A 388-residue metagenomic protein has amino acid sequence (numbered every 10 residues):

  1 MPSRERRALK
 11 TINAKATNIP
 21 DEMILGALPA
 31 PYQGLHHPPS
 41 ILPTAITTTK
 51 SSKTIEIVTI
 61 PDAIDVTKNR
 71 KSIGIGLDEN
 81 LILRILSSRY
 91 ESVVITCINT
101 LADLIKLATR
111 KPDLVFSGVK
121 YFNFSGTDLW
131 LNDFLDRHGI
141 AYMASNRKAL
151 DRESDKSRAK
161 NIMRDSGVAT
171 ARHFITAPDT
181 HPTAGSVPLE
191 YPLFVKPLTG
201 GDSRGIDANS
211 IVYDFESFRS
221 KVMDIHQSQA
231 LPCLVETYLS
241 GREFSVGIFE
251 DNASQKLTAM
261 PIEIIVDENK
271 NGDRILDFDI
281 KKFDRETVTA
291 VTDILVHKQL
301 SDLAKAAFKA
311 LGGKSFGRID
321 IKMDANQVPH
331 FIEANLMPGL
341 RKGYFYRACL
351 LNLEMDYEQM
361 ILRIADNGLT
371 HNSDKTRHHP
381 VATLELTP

Functional and structural regions predicted by a protein language model:
M1-A141, K148, R158, D179-G185 (+2 more regions): ATP-binding N-terminal substructure of ATP-dependent carboxylate-amine bond-forming enzymes
P2-S3, N13-A16, P20, I24 (+3 more regions): ATP-dependent carboxylate activation and anion-phosphoryl transfer catalytic cores that bind Mg-ATP to form
D21, P29-G34, A45-V58, A108-K111 (+3 more regions): Active-site nucleotide/adenylate-binding loops and adjacent lid/helix of ATP-dependent enzymes
S92, A141-Y142, T170, L193: Hydrophobic beta-strand scaffold residues
T100, Y213-D214, D356: Alpha-helix N-cap recognition
V115, Y142, H173, V195 (+3 more regions): Generic preference for hydrophobic
F215-Q299, M323, V328-H330: Phosphate-binding site of ATP-dependent enzymes
